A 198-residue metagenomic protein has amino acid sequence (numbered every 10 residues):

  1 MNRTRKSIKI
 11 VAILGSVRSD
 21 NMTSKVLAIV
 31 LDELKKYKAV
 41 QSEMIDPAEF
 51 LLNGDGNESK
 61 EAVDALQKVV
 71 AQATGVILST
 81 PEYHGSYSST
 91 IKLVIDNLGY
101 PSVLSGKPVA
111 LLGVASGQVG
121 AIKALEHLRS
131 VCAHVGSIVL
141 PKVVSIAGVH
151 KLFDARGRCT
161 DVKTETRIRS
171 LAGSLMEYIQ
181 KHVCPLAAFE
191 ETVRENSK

Functional and structural regions predicted by a protein language model:
M1-Y100, T160-K198: N-terminal beta1-alpha1-beta2 submodule of the flavodoxin-like/Rossmannoid cofactor-binding fold
V11, P81, S102, G113-S116 (+1 more regions): Short glycine- and Lys/Arg-enriched binding-loop motifs that mark or flank ligand-binding interfaces
M44-E49, V143-V144, H150: Short, small-residue-rich loop/turn micro-motifs
L51-D55, V149-R156: A short acidic, helix-capping loop that chelates divalent metal ions and anchors anionic groups
L93-V94, L98, L104-K107, V114: A contiguous binding-surface segment within folded domains or other stable secondary-structure elements
S102-K107, I138-K142, H182-L186: Short, structured loop/turn "capping" segments at alpha-beta junctions
P108-G148, V162-T166: Short, glycine-/small-residue-rich phosphate/pyrophosphate-handling segment
